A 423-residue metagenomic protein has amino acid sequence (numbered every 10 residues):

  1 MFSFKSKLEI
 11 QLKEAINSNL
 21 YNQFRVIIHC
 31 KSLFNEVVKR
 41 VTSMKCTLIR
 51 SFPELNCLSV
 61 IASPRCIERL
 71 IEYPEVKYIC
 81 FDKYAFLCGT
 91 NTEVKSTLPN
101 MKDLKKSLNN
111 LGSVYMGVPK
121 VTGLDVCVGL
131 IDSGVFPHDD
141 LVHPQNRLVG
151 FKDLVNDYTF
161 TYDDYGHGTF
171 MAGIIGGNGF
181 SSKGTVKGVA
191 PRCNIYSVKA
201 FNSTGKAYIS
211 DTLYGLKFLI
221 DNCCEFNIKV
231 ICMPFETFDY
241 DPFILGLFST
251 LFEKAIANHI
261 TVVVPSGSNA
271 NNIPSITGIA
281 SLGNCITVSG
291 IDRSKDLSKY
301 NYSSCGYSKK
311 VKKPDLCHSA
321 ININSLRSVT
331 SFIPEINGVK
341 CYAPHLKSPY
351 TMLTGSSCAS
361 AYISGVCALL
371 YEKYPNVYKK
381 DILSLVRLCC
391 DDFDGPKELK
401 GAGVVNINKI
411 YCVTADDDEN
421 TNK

Functional and structural regions predicted by a protein language model:
F2-E9, N35-S107: Autoinhibitory propeptides
F2-L20, R65-I67, C88-L130, D140 (+3 more regions): N-terminal domain-start motif of subtilase-like serine proteases
F24-N35: Short, surface-exposed ligand-recognition loops at beta-strand->loop->(often short) alpha-helix junctions that present
M116-L130, G134-V149, T159-I209, K229 (+4 more regions): Subtilisin-like serine protease catalytic core
D132, A280-A368: Extracellular S/T/G-rich loop segment that most often corresponds to the catalytic His/Ser-adjacent loop
G176-G177, K217, S364-E372, L388 (+1 more regions): Short glycine/serine- and small hydrophobic-enriched flexible loop segments
F201-N284, T351-T354, C358-S360, E398-L399: Substrate-binding/access-modulating region of protease and related hydrolase catalytic domains
I228-C232, E372-K423: C-terminal subdomain of the subtilisin-like protease fold in secreted/lumenal serine endopeptidases
